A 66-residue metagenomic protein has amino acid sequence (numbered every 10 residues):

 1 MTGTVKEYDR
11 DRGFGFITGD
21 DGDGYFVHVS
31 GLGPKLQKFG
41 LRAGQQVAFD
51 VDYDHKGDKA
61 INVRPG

Functional and structural regions predicted by a protein language model:
M1-D11: Structural detector for short beta-strands of small beta-barrel domains
T2, A48-D50: Beta-strand secondary-structure signal
R12-I17: Short aromatic-glycine-enriched beta-strand elements
D23-G31: A short macromolecule-binding patch
K35-A48: Short nucleic-acid-contacting surface segments enriched for D/E, G, S/T with interspersed K/R
D52-G66: OB-fold/S1-family single-stranded nucleic acid-binding modules
